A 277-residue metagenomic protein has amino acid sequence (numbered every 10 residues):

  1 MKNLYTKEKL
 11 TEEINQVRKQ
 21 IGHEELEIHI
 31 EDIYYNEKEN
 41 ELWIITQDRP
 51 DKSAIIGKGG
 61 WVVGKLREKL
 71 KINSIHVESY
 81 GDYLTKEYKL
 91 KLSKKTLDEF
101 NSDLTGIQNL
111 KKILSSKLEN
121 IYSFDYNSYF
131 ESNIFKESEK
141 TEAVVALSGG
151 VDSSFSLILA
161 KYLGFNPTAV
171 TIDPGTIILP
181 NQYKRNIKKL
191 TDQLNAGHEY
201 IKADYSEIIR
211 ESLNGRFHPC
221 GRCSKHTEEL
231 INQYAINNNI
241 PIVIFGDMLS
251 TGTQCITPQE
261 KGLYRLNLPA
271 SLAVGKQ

Functional and structural regions predicted by a protein language model:
M1-E13: N-terminal presequence-like segments and adjacent domain-start helices
K19-I45: Short edge beta-strands and adjacent turn/loop segments
E39-W61: A short interface-forming secondary-structure element
G57, K184-R216, D247: A conserved beta-strand->alpha-helix junction
R67-K89: A short amphipathic beta-strand at an alpha->beta junction
L110-T141: A short, basic/flexible loop-to-alpha-helix module at the beginning of a structural domain
I134-K188: ATP-dependent adenylation/pyrophosphate-handling site
I208, N214-Q277: Active-site adenylate/phosphate-handling loop in enzymes that bind or generate adenylated species
